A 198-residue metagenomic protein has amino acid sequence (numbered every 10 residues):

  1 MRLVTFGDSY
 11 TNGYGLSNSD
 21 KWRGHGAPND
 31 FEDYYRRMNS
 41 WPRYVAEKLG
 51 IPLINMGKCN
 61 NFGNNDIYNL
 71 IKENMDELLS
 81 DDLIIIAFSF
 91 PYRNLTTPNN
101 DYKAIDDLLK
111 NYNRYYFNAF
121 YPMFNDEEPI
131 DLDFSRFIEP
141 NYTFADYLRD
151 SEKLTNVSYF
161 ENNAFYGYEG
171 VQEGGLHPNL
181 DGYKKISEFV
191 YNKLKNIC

Functional and structural regions predicted by a protein language model:
M1-G63, D76, P178, K185: Serine-esterase "nucleophile elbow" of acetyl-processing enzymes
D66: Glycine-rich anion/phosphate-binding loops
I71-C198: Alpha-helical cap/lid subdomain in secreted, periplasmic, or secretory-pathway luminal O-acyl-processing enzymes
